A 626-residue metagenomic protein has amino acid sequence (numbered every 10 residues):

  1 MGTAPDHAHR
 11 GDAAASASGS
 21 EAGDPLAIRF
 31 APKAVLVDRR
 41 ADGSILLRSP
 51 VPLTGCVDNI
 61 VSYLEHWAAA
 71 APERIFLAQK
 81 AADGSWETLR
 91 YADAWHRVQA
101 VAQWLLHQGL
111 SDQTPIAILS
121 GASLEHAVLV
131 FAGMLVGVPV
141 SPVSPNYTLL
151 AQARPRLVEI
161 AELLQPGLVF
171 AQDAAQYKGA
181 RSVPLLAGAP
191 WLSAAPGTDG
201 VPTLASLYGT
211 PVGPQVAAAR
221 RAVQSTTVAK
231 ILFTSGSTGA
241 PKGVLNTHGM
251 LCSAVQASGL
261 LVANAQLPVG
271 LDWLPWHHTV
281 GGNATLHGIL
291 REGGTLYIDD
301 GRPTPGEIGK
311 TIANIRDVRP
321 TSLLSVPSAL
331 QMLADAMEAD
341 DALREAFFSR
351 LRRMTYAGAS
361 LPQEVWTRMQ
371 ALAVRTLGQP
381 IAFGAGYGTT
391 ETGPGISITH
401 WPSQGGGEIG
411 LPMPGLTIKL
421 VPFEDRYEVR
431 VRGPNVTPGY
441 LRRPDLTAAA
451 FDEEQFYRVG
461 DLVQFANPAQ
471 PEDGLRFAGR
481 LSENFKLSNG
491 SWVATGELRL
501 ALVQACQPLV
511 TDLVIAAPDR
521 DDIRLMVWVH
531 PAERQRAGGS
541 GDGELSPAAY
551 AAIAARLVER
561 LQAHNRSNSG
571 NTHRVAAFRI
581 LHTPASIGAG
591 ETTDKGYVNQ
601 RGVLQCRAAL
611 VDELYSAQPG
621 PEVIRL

Functional and structural regions predicted by a protein language model:
G2-I28, L135-L207: Structural core segment of the AMP-binding/adenylate-forming
P72-I75, S193-A194, T198-F233, A240 (+1 more regions): Conserved pre-ATP/AMP-binding loop-to-beta segment of ANL
E73-F131, T148-V158, A205-G209, N246-G249: Conserved AMP-binding/adenylate-forming core of the ANL superfamily
E87-A92, R220-V223, A229-Q256: Conserved AMP-binding A3 loop
Y147-S182, G209, G213, A254-L271 (+1 more regions): Conserved ATP-dependent adenylate/AMP-binding module captured primarily in the ANL superfamily
R154, A174-G200, G301-D425, R520-D522 (+1 more regions): Conserved adenylate-forming
C252-V269, W276-A342: Conserved AMP-binding/adenylation subdomain of ANL enzymes
Y427-L487, V623-I624: Conserved ATP-binding/catalytic segment of the ANL
